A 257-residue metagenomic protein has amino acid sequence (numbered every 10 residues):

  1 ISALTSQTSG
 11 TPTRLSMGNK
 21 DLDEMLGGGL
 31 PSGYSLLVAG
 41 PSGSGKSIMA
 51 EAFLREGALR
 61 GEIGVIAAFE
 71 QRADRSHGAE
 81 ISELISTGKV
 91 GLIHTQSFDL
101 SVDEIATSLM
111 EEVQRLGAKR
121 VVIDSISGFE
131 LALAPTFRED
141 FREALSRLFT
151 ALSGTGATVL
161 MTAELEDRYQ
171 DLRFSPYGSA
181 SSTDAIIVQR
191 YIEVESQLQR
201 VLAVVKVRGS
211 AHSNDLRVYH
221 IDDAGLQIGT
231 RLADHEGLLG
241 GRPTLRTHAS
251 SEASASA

Functional and structural regions predicted by a protein language model:
I1-K20, Q114-L116, R120, A185 (+1 more regions): Conserved P-loop NTPase
G18-G29: Pre-Walker A adenine-sensing motif
G28-S86, V90, S182: Walker A/P-loop NTP-binding active-site region of P-loop NTPases, recognizing the glycine-rich GxxxxGKT/S
G61-T136, D140: Conserved inter-motif catalytic segment of the P-loop NTP-binding fold
T107, R138-R147, R173-Y177: Charged helix-capping and loop-helix junction motifs
F129-L133, L165-R173: Short, solvent-exposed loop/turn segments at secondary-structure junctions
D140-L165: Substrate-engagement module of ASCE P-loop NTPases
S175-V188: A short helix-turn-beta junction within AAA+ P-loop NTPase domains corresponding to the substrate/partner-engaging
